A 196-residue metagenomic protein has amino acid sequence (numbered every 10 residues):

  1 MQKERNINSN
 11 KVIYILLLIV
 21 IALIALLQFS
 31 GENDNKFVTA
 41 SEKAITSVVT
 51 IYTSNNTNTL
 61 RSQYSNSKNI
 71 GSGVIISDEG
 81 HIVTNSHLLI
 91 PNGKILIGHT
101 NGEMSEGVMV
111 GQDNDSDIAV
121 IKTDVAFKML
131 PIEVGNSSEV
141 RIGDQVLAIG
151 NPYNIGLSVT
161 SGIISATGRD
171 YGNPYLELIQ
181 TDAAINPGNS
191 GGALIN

Functional and structural regions predicted by a protein language model:
M1-S9: N-terminal Lys/Arg-rich, disordered targeting/topogenic segments
Y14-L26: Hydrophobic membrane-insertion alpha-helices, especially the h-region of bacterial N-terminal signal peptides
L26-N196: Serine-dependent protease modules
